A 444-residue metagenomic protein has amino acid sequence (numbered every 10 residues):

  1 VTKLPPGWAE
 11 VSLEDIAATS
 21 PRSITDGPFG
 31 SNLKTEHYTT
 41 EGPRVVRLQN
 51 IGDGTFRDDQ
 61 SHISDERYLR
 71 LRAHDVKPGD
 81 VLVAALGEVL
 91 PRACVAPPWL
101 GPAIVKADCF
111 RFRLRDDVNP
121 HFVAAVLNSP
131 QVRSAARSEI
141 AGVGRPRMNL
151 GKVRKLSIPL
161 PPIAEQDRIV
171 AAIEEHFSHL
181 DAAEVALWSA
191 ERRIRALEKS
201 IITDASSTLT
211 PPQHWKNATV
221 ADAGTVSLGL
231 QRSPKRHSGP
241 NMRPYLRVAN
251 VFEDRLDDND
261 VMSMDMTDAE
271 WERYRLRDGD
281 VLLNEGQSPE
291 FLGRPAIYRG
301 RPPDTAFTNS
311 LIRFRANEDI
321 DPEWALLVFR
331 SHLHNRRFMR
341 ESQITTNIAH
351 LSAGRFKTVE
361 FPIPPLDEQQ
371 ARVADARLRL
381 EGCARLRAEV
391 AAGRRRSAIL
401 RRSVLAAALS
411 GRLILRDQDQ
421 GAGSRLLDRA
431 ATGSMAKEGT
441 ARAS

Functional and structural regions predicted by a protein language model:
V1-F29, K155-A171, E175-L230, T358-Q370 (+6 more regions): Non-catalytic DNA-recognition/assembly elements of restriction-modification systems
P6, T40, P102-F110, V118-H121 (+4 more regions): A short glycine-rich beta-alpha junction/loop motif
E14-T35, Q49-P78, A218-K235, A249-V281: Sequence-specific dsDNA recognition surfaces
D26-T35, S138-E139, Q213-K216, S233-N241 (+2 more regions): Short coil/turn segments at secondary-structure boundaries
G42-R44, D59, K106-D108, M242 (+2 more regions): A generic structural signal for short beta-strands and their flanking turns/coil linkers
R47, E66-N128, R247-V248, W271-R330 (+1 more regions): A short beta-sheet element
R70-L71, W99, V143, M264-M266 (+3 more regions): A structural connector/turn signal
L409-G421: A glycine-biased, small/acidic residue-tolerant capping/turn segment at secondary-structure junctions
